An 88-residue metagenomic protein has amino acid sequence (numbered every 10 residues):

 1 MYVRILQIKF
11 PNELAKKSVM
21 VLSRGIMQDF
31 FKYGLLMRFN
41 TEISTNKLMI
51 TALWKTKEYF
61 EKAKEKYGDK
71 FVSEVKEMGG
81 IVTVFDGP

Functional and structural regions predicted by a protein language model:
M1-K70, K76-P88: Short S/T/G/P-rich N-terminal loop/turn motif that feeds into the first structured element of a domain
